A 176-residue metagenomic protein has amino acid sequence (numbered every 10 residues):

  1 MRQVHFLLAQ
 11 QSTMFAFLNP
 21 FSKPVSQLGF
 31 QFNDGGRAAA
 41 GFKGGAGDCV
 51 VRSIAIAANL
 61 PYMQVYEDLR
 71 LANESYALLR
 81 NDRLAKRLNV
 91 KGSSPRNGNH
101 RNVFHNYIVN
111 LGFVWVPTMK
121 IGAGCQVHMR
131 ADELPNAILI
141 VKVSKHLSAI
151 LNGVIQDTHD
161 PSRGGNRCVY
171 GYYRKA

Functional and structural regions predicted by a protein language model:
M1-V4, G36, V51, N166 (+1 more regions): Short, intrinsically disordered low-complexity segments
Q3, Q11-S12: Cationic, low-complexity basic patches in intrinsically disordered or flexible, solvent-exposed regions
L7, M14-K86, L111: Active-site nucleophile-adjacent alpha helix/oxyanion-hole segment immediately C-terminal to the catalytic cysteine
F30, F113-W115, V169: Short glycine-aromatic motifs
P61, S75, N106, V169-Y172: Intrinsically disordered, low-complexity N-terminal regions enriched in serine/proline/glycine with scattered basic
Y76-S144, L151-G153, T158-D160: Conserved active-site-adjacent core of cysteine acyl-enzyme catalytic domains
D157-A176: Noncatalytic regulatory segments and standalone regulatory/sensor domains
